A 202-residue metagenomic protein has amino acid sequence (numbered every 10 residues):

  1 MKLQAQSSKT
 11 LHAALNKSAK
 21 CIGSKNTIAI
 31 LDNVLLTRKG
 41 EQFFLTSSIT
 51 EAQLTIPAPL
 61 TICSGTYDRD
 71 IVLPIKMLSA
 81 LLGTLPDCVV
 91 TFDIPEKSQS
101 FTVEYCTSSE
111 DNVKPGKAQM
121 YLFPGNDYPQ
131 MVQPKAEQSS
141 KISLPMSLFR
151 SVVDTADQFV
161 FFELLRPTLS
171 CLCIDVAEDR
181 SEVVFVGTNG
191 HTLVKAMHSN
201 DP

Functional and structural regions predicted by a protein language model:
M1-P202: Structural preference for solvent-exposed beta-strand-turn elements and adjacent flexible terminal/loop segments within
